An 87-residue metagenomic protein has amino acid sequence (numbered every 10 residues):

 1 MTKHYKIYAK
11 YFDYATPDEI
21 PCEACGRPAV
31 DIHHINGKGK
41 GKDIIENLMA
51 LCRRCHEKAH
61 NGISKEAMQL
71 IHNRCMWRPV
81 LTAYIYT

Functional and structural regions predicted by a protein language model:
M1-P21, K42, E46, E66-R78 (+1 more regions): Short, charged surface segments at domain edges that flank catalytic/cofactor-binding sites
T2, D31-I32: General secondary-structure edge motif
C22-C25, C52: Short cysteine-rich clusters marking metal-coordination/redox-active sites
R27-D31, E57-H60: Short functional micro-motifs and their immediate structural scaffolds
N36: BZIP DNA-binding basic region
L48-Q69: Short Cys/His-centered divalent metal-binding micro-motifs
